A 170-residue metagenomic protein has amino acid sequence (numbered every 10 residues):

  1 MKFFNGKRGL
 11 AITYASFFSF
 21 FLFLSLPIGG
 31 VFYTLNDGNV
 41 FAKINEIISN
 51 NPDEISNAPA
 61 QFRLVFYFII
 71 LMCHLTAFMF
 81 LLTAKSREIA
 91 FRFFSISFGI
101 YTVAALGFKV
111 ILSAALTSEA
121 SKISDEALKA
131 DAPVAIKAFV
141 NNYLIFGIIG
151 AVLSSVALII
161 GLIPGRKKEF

Functional and structural regions predicted by a protein language model:
K2-F23, S86-I100: Alpha-helical transmembrane segments and their helix-start/interface "positive-inside/aromatic belt" motifs in integral
K2-F4, P52-S86, I145: Alpha-helical transmembrane segments and their immediate interhelical/interface regions in integral membrane proteins
G9, T117, G150-F170: Cytosolic juxtamembrane helix at the C-terminal end of the final transmembrane segment
A15-I70: N-terminal signal-anchor transmembrane alpha-helix
F17-T34, S95-A114: Hydrophobic alpha-helical membrane-insertion segments
F23-P27, C73, A77, T102-L106 (+2 more regions): Helical transmembrane-bundle signal
G38-A60, V110-N142: Interfacial non-cytosolic loop connecting adjacent transmembrane helices
T76-Y101, A105-F108, I163-F170: Juxtamembrane interface at the cytosolic side of transmembrane helices
